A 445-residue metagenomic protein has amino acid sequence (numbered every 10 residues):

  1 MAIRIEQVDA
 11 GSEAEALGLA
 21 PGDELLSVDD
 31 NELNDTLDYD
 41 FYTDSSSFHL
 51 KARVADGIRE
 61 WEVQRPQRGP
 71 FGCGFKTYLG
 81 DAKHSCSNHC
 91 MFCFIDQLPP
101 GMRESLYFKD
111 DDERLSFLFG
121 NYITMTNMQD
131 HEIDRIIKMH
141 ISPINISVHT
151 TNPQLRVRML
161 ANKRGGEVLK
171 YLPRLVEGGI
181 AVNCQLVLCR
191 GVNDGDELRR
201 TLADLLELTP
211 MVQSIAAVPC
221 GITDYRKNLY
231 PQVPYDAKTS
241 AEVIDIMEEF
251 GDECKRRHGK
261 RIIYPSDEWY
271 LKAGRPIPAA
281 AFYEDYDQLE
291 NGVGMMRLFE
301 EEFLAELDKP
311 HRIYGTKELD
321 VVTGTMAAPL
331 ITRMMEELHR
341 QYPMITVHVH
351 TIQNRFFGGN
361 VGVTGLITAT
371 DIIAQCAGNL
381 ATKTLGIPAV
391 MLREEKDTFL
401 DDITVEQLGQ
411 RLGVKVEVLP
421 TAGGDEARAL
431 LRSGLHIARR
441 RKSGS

Functional and structural regions predicted by a protein language model:
M1-D9: PDZ/PDZ-like groove recognition
R4, G274-S445: Radical SAM enzyme core and accessory elements
A14-N34: Conserved PDZ fold ligand-binding element
S27-K51: PDZ domains, with a preference for the canonical peptide-binding region formed by the helix
I58, R65-M211, G221-F250: Conserved Radical SAM active-site core
P143-N145, A181-N183, S214-A216, I262-Y264 (+1 more regions): Structural preference for beta-strand elements that scaffold enzyme active sites
G191-V192, V212-K238, H258-A281, Q353-G359 (+1 more regions): Flexible glycine/acidic-rich beta-alpha junction loops that bind and position SAM and/or redox cofactors in anaerobic
